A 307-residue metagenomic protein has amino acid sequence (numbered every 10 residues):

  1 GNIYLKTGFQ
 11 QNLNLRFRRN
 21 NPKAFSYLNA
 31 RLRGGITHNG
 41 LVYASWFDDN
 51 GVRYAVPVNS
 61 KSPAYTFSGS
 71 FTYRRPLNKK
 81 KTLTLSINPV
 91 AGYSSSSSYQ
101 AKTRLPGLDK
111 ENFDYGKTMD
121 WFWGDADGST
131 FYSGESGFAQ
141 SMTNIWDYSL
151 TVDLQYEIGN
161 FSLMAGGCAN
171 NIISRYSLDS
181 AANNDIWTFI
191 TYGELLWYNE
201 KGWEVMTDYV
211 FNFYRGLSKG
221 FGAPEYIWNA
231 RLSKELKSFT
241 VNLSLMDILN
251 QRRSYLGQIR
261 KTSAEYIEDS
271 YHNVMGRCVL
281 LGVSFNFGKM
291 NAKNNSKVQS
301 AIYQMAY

Functional and structural regions predicted by a protein language model:
G1-Y307: Exposed, low-structure sequence patches enriched in small/polar residues
